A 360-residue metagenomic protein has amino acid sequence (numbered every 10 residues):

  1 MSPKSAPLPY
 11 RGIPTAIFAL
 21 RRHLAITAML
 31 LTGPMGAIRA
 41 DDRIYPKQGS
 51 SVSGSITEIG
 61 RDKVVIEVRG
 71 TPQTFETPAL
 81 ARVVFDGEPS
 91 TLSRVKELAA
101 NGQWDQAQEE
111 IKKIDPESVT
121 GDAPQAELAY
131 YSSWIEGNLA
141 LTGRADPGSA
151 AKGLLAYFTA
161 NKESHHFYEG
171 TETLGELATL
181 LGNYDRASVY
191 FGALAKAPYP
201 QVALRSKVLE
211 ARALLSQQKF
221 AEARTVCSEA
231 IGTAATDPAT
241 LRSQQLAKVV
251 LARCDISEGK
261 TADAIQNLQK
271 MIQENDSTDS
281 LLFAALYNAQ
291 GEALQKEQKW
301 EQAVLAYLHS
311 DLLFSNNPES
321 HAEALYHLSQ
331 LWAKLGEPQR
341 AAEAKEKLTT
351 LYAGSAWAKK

Functional and structural regions predicted by a protein language model:
I38-L180, D185, V189, K196 (+4 more regions): Compositionally biased alpha-helical segments
P89, E127, E169, R205 (+3 more regions): Residue register of alpha-helical TPR repeats
P124-A126, D146, H166, V202 (+6 more regions): Structural signature of alpha-solenoid helical repeat junctions
Y307-L312, Y326-A356: TPR/TPR-like (Sel1-like) alpha-helical repeat modules
